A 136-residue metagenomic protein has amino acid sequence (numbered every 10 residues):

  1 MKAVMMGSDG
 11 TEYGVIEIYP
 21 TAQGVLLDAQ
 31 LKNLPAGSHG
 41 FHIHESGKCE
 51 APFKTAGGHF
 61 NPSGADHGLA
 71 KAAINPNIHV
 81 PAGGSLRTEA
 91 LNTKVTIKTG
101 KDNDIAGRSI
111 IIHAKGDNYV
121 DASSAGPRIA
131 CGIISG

Functional and structural regions predicted by a protein language model:
M1-G136: N-terminal leader/targeting pre-sequences
